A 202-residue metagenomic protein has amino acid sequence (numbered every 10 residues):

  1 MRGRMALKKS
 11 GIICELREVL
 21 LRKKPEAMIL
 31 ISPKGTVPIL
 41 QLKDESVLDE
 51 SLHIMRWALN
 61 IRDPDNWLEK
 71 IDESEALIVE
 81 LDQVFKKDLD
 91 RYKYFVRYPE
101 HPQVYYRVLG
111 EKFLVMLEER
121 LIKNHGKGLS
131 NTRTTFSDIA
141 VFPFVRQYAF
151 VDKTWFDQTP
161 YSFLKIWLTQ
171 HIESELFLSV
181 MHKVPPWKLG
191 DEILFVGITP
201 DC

Functional and structural regions predicted by a protein language model:
M1-V115, K123-K127, I198: GST-like domain detector, emphasizing the conserved glutathione-binding G-site in the N-terminal thioredoxin-like
L68-E73, L178-K188: Short, flexible loop/turn segments with low-complexity composition
E100-Y105, K153-T159: Acidic, serine/threonine/proline-rich low-complexity intrinsically disordered regions
Y105-F113, T159-E173: Extended, well-ordered alpha-helical scaffold segments
M116-L121, Y148-V151: Alpha-helical transmembrane segments in multipass membrane proteins, preferentially the mid-helix core
E119-N131, L176-M181: Surface-exposed helix-capping loop/turn segments at secondary-structure junctions
L129-T154, P160: GST superfamily/GST-like fold recognition
V184-C202: Acidic/histidine-enriched, glycine/proline-rich intrinsically disordered or flexible terminal extensions
